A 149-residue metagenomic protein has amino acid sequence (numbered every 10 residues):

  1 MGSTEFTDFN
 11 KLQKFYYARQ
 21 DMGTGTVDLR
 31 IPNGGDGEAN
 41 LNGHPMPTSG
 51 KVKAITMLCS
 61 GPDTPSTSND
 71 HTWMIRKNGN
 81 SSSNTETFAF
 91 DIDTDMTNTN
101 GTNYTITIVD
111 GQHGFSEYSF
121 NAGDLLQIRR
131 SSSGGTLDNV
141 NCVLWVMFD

Functional and structural regions predicted by a protein language model:
M1-T7: Viral virion structural and adsorption modules
S3, T24-G25, G101: Intrinsic-disorder/low-complexity loop/linker signature
T7-W73, N78, R129-D149: Beta-sheet-rich sandwich/jelly-roll-like modules and their strand-loop junctions
K11, Q20-M22, D93-D95, V109 (+1 more regions): Short linear sequence elements within intrinsically disordered, low-complexity coil regions
S60-A122: Terminal beta-strand-rich extracellular "head" domains that mediate receptor/glycan or other ligand binding
A89-F90, D110-D138, V143, F148: Terminal, low-complexity interaction segments
